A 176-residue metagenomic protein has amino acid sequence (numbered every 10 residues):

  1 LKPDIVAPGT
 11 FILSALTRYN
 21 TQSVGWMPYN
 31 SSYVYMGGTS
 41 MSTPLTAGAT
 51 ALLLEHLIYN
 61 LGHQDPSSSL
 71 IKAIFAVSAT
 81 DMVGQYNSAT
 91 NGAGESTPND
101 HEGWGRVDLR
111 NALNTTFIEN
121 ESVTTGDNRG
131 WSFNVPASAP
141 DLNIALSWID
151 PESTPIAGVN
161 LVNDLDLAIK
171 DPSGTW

Functional and structural regions predicted by a protein language model:
L1, P28-S42, V123-V135: Generic detector of contiguous secondary-structure segments
L1, P8, I71, G105 (+1 more regions): Residues that flank catalytic or metal-binding motifs in active/ligand-binding sites
L1-A15, A76-A79, P140-E152: Catalytic-core segments of hydrolase enzymes
P8-S88: Hydrolase catalytic cores
F11-I12, G174-W176: Short, well-ordered strand-loop elements centered on a beta-strand within folded domains, enriched for acidic residues
Y19, A168-T175: Change "in extracellular beta-sheet-rich domains … of secreted and cell-surface proteins" to "in beta-sheet-rich domains
P66, G84, A93-N163, D171: Secreted peptidase-domain scaffold signal
